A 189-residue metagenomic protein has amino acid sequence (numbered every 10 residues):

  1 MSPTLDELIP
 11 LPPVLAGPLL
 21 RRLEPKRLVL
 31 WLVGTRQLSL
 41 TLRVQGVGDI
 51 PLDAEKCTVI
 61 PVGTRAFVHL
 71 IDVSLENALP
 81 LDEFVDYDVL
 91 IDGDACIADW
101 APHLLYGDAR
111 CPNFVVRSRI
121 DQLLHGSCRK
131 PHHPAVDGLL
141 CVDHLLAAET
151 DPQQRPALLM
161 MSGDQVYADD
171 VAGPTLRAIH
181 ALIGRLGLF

Functional and structural regions predicted by a protein language model:
M1-F189: Extended recognition/assembly regions associated with phosphoester-bond processing machinery
